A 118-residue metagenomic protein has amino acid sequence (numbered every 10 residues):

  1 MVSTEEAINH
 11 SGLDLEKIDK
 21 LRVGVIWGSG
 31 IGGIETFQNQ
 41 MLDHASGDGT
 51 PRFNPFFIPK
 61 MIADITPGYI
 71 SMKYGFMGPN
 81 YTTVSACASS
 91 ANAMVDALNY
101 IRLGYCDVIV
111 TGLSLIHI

Functional and structural regions predicted by a protein language model:
M1, G24-G28: Short, conserved beta-strand segments within well-ordered enzyme catalytic domains that often line or immediately flank
M1-E6, L15: N-terminal amphipathic, basic-rich helices that act as targeting or association modules
N9-D19, W27-I116: Acyl-thioester C-C bond-transforming condensing/cleaving domain
